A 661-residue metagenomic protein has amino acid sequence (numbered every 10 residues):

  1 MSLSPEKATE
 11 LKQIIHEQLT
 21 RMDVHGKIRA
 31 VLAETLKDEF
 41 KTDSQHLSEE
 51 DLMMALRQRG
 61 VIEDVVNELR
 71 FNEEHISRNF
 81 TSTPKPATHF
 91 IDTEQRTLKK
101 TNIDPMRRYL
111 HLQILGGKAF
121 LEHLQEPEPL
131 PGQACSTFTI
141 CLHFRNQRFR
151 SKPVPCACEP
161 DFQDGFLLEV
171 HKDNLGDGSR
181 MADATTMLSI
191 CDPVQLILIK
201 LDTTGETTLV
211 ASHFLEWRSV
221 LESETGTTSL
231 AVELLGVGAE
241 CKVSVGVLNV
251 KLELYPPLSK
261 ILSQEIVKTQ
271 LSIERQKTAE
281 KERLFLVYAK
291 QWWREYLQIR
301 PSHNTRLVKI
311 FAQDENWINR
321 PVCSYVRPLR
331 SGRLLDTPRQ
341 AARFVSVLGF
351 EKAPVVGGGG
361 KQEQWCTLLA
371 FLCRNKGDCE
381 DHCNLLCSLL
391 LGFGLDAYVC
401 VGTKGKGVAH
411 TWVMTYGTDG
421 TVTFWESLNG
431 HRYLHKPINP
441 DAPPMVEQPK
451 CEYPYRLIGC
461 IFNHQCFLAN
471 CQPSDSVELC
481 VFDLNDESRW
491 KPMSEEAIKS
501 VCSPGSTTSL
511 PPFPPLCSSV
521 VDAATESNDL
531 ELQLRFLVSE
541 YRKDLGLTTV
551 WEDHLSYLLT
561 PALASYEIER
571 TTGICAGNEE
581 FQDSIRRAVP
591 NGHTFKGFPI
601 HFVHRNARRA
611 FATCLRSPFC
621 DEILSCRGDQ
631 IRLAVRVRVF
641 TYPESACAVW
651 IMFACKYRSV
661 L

Functional and structural regions predicted by a protein language model:
M1-T139, H143, Q147-F149, I190-D192 (+1 more regions): Acidic, S/T/P/G-rich intrinsically disordered/coiled linkers that flank and lead into C2-type membrane-binding modules
Q95-K100, H123-E128, R150-P155, L167-H171 (+8 more regions): Eukaryotic intrinsically disordered and solvent-exposed regulatory patches
L112, T137-L142, Q163-W217: Eukaryotic beta-sheet cores, primarily in C2 and C2-like/PH beta-sandwich modules
L121-E126, R150-V154, D177-R180, G205-L209 (+6 more regions): Intrinsically disordered, low-complexity regions enriched in proline, serine, glycine and charged residues
L124, S189-S263: C2-type phospholipid-binding modules
P155-F162: Short proline/glycine- and polar residue-rich coil/turn motifs
S229-G238, G246-Y255, Q264-Q298, C373-R374 (+3 more regions): His-Asp-centered catalytic microenvironments across diverse enzyme cores, prominently the transglutaminase-like
L286-D378: Secondary-structure boundary elements
